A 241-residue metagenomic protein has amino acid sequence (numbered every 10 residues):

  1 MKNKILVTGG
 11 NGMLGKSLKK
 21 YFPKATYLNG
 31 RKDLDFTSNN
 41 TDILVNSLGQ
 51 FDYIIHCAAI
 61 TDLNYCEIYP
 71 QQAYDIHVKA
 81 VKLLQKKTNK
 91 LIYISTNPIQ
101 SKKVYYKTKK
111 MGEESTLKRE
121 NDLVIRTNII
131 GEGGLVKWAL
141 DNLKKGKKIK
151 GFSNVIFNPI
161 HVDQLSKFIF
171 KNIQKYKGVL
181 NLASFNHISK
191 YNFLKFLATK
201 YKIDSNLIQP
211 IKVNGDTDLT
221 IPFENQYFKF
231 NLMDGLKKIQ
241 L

Functional and structural regions predicted by a protein language model:
K4-F22: N-terminal Rossmann NAD(P)H-binding glycine-rich loop of SDR-like oxidoreductase domains
K24-L44: Adenosine-cofactor binding site in Rossmann-like domains, unifying the SAM/SAH pocket of S-adenosylmethionine-dependent
N40-I76, P98: NAD(P)H-binding glycine-rich loop region in Rossmannoid oxidoreductase-like domains and their noncatalytic homologs
I68-L83, K107-K110: Glycine-rich NAD(P)-binding loop of the Rossmann-fold in SDR/ketoreductase-type enzymes
K82-V104: Conserved Rossmann-fold NAD(P)-dependent oxidoreductase catalytic core, especially the SDR/UDP-sugar
E114-F157, Q164, F170: NAD(P)-dependent short-chain dehydrogenase/reductase
F168, N172-D216: Mid/C-terminal beta-alpha module of Rossmann-like enzyme folds, strongest in SDR-family dehydrogenases/epimerases
S189-K195, Q209-L241: Conserved C-terminal active-site "lid" loop/helix of NAD(P)H-dependent oxidoreductases that clamps the redox cofactor
